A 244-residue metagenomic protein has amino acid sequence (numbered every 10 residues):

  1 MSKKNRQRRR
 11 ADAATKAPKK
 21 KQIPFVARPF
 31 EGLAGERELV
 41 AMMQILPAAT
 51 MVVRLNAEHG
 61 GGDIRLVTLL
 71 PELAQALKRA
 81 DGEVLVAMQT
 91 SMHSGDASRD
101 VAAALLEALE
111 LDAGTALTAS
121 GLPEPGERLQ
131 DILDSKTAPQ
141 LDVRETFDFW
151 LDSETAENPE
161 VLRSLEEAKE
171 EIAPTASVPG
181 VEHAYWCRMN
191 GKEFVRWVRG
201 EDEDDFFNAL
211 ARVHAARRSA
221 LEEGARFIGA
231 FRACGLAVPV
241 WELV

Functional and structural regions predicted by a protein language model:
S2-L151: N-terminal membrane-targeting/anchoring modules of bacterial envelope and secretion proteins
D81-L85, A97-V238, E242: Extended, well-ordered protein cores
